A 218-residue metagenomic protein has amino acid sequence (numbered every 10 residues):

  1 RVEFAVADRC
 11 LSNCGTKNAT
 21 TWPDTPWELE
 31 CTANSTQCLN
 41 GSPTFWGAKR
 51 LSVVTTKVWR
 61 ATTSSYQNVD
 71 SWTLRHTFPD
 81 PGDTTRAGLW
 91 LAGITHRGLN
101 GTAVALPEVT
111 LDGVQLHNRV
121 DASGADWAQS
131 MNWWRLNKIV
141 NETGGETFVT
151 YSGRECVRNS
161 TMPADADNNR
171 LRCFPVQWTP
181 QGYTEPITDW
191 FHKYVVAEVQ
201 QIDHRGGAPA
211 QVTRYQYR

Functional and structural regions predicted by a protein language model:
R1-R218: Conserved catalytic cores of ATP-dependent inositol ring kinases
